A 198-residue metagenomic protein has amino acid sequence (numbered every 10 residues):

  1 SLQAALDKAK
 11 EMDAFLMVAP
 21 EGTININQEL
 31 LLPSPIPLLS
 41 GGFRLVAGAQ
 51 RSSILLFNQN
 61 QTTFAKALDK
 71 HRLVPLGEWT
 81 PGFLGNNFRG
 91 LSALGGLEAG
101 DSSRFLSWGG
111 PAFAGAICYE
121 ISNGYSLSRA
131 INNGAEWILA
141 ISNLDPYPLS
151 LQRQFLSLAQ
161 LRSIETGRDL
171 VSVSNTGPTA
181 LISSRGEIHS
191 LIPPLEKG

Functional and structural regions predicted by a protein language model:
S1-G198: Soluble catalytic domains of enzymes that build or remodel membrane lipids, polysaccharides, and related
